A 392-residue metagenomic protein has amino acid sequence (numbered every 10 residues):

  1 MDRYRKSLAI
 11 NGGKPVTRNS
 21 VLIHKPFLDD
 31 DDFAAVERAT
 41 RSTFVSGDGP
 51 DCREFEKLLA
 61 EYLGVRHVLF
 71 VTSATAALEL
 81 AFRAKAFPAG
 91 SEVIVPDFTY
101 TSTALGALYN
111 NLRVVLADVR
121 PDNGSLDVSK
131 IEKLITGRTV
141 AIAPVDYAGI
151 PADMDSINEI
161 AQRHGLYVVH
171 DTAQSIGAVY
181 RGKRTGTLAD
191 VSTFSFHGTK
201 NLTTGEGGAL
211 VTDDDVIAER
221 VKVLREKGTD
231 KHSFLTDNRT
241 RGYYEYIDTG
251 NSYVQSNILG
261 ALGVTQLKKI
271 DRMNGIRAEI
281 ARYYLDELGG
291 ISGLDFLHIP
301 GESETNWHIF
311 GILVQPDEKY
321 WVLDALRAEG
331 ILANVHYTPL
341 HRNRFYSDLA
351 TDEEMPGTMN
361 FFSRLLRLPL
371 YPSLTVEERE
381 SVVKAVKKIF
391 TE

Functional and structural regions predicted by a protein language model:
M1-V45, E245-I247: N-terminal "arm"/small-domain region of PLP-dependent enzymes with the aminotransferase-like
D48-E92, G106-N110, L116-D118, K183: Phosphate-binding glycine-rich loop
P50-K57, Y62-V68, S129, A141-V145 (+5 more regions): PLP-dependent aminotransferase class I/II
A89, V95, L116, V168-H170 (+2 more regions): Hydrophobic residues in well-ordered beta-strands that form the structural core
F98, V119-P121, Y147, T338: Active-site loop/turn elements of alpha/beta-hydrolase fold enzymes, especially the short glycine-/histidine-rich
F98-A104: Conserved coil-to-alpha-helix start sites within the AMP-binding
R113-N123, N334: Short beta-strand->loop structural element characteristic of the AMP-binding/adenylate-forming
D122-T204, A209-I217, R367: Active-site phosphate-binding strand-loop segment of PLP-dependent enzymes
